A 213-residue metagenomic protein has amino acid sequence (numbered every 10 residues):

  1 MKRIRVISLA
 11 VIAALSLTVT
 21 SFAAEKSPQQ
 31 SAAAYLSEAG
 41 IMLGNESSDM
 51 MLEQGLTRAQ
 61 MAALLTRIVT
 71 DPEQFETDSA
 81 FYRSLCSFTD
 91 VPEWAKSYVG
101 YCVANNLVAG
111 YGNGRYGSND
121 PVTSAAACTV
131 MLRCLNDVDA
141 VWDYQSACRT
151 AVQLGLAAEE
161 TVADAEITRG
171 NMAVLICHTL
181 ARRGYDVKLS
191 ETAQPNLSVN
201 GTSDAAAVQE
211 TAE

Functional and structural regions predicted by a protein language model:
K2-A32, A39-A62, T66-S97, A104-I167 (+1 more regions): Feature responds to low-complexity, polar/acidic, surface-exposed segments characteristic of secreted/exported proteins
M172: Short, well-ordered, aromatic-rich surface patches in folded extracellular/luminal domains
I176-C177: Extracellular, beta-strand-rich glycan-interacting domains
